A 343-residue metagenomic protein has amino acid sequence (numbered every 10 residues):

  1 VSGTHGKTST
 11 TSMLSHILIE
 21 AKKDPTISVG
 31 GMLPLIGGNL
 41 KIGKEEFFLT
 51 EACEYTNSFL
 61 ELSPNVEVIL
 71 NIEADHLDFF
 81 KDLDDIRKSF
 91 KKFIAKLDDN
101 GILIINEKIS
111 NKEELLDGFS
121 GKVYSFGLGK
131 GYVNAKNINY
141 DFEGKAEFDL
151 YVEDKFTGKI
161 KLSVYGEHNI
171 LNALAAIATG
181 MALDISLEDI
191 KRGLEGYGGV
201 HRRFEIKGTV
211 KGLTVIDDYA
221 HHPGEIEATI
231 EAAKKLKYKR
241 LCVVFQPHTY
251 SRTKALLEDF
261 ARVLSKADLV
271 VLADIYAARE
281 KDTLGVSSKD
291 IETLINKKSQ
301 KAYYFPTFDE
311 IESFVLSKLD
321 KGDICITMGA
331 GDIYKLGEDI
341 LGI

Functional and structural regions predicted by a protein language model:
V1-E107, N111-K122, L174, G180-M181: Phosphate-binding loop of NTP-binding sites
I27, E67, I105, V243-F245 (+2 more regions): Structural beta-sheet core signal
S28-G31, S120-F142, K161-E167, K191-E195 (+1 more regions): Beta-strand->loop->alpha-helix junctions that form or flank phosphate-binding loops in nucleotide-handling enzymes
L97-D98, K237-Y238, D320: Helix-to-beta-strand junctions that scaffold the AdoMet/dcAdoMet cofactor pocket in Class I SAM-dependent enzymes
E143-G144, F148, V152-L269: Nucleotide phosphate-binding/pyrophosphate-handling subdomain across enzymes that bind or process nucleotide phosphates
G144, A261-K321: C-terminal helical cap/extension that packs against the catalytic core of soluble nucleotide-cofactor enzymes
E310-L341: A glycine-rich beta-strand to alpha-helix segment that forms a phosphate/ribose-binding loop at ligand/cofactor sites
